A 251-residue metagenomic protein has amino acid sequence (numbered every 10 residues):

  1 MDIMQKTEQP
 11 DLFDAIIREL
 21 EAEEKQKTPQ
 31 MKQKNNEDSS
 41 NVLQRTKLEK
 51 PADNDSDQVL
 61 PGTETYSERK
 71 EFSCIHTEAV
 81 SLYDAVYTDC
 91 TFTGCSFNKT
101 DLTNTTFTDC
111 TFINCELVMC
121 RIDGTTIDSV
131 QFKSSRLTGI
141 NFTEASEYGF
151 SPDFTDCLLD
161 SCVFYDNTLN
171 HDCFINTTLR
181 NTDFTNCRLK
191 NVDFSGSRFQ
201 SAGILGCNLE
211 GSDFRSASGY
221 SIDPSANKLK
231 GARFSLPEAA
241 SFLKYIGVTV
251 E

Functional and structural regions predicted by a protein language model:
I3-K6, D14-I17, D38-E251: Tandem repeat scaffolds
Q5-Q9, Q26, Q30-Q33, Q44: Intrinsically disordered, low-complexity repeat/linker tracts enriched for polar/charged residues
A15-M31: N-terminal intrinsically disordered, low-complexity tails
